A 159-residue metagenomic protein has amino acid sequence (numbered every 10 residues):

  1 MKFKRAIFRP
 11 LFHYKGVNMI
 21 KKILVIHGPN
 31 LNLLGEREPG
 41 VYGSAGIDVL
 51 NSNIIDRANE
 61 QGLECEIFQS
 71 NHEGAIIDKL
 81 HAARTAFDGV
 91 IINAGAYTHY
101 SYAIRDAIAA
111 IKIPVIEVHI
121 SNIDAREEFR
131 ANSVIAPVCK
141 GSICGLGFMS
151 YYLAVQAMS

Functional and structural regions predicted by a protein language model:
K2-N18: Short, Lys/Arg-enriched N-terminal segments with co-localized hydrophobic residues within the first ~10-30 amino acids
I20-I23: Extreme N-terminal starter segment of soluble prokaryotic enzymes
P29-L31, G95-T98, S121-I123: Short glycine-rich anion-binding loops that position phosphate/pyrophosphate groups of nucleotides and phosphorylated
L34-D48: Glycine- and acidic-residue-enriched helix-capping/strand-helix junction motifs
E64-G74: Short beta->alpha junction loops
A83-V90: Short acidic/histidine-rich motifs immediately flanking catalytic phosphotransfer sites in two-component signaling
A109-R126: Short, acidic/small-residue loops that bind anionic groups at enzyme active sites
A125-S159: Short, glycine-/small-residue-rich phosphate/pyrophosphate-handling segment
